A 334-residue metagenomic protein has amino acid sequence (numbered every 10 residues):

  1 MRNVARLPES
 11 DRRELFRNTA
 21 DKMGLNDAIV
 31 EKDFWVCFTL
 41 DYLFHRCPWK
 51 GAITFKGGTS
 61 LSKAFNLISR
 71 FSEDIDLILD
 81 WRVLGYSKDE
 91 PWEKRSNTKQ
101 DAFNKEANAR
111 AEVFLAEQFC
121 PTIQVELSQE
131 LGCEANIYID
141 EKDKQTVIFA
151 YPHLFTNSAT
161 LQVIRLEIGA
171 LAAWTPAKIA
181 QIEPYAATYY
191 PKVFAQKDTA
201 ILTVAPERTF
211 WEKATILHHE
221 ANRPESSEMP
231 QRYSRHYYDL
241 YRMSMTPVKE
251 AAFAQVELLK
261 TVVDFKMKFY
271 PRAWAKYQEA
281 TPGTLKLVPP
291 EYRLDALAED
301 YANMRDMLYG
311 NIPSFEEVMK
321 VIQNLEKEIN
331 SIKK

Functional and structural regions predicted by a protein language model:
M1-I53, F65-S69, W81-K334: Structured mid-to-C-terminal alpha-helical surface segments
F55-T59: Glycine-rich beta-strand-to-loop/alpha-helix junction loops that act as flexible
S62: Betabetaalpha-Me/HNH-type nuclease active-site subdomain
